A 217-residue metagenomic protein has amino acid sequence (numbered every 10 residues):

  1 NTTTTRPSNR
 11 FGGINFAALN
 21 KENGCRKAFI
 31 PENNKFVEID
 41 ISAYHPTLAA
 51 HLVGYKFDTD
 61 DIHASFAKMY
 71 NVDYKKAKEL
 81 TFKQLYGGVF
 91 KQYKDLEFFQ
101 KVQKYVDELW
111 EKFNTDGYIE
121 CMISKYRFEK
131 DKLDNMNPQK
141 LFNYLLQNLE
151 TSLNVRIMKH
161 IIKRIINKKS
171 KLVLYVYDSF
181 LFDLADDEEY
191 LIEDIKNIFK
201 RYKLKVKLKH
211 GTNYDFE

Functional and structural regions predicted by a protein language model:
N1-V72, K125-I162, K171-L181, A185 (+1 more regions): Acidic, glycine-rich two-metal-ion catalytic cores of nucleic acid-processing enzymes
H45, F90-K91, E188-E189: Internal amphipathic alpha-helical segments of the cytochrome P450 catalytic fold
K68-Y175, Y202-V206, H210-T212, F216-E217: Conserved catalytic core of nucleic-acid polymerases
L181-E217: In a subset of proteins, long, contiguous C-terminal domains/tails are tracked
